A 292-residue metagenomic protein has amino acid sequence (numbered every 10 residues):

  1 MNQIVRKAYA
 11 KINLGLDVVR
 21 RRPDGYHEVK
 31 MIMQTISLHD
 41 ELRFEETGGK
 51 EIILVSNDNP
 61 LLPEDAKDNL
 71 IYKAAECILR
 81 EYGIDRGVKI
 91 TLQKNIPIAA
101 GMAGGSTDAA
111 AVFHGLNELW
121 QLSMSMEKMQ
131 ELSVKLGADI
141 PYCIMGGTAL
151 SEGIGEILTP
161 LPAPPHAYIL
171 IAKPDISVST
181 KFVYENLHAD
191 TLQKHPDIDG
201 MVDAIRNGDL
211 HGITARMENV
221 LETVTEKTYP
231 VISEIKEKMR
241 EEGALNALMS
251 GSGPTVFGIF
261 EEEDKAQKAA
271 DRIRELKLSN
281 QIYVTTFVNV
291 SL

Functional and structural regions predicted by a protein language model:
M1-A100, E118, L122-E127, I154 (+2 more regions): ATP-binding N-lobe of GHMP and related small-molecule kinases
N2-K7, G15-M31, L122-N246, I259-L292: ATP-dependent small-molecule kinase catalytic core of the GHMP/sugar-kinase superfamily and closely related
R43, K89-T91, L248, Y283-T286: Residues embedded in well-ordered beta-strands within globular domains across many folds
K50-E64, V112, N207-M217: Short, basic/glycine-rich phosphate-binding loops at helix/coil junctions that contact nucleotide phosphates
P63, G101, T223-V224, G258: A generic structural signal for short
T91-W120, A138, L245-F260: Glycine/serine-rich anion-binding loops at beta->alpha junctions that coordinate negatively charged ligand groups
